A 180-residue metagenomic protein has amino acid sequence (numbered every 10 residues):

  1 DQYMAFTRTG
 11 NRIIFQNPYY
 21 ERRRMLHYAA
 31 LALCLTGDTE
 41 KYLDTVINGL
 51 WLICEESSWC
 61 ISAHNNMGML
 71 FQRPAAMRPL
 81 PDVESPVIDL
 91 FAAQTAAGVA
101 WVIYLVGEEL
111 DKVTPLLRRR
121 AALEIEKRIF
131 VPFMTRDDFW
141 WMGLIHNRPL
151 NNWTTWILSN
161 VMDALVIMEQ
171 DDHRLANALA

Functional and structural regions predicted by a protein language model:
D1-E21, L31-G37: Asp/Glu-centered strand-loop micro-motifs enriched in Gly/Pro and often flanked by an aromatic residue
Q2-R12, E56-P81, R128-R148: Glycine- and aromatic-rich loop/turn segments at beta-sheet edges
I13-Y20, G37-K41, P79-L90: Short coil/turn segments at secondary-structure boundaries
E21-L35, N48-L52, A93-Y104: Non-membrane alpha-helical segments in proteins
A32, E56, A164-M168: Generic, well-ordered alpha-helical scaffold segments in large soluble proteins
R78-A180: Active-site lining segments of carbohydrate-active enzymes
